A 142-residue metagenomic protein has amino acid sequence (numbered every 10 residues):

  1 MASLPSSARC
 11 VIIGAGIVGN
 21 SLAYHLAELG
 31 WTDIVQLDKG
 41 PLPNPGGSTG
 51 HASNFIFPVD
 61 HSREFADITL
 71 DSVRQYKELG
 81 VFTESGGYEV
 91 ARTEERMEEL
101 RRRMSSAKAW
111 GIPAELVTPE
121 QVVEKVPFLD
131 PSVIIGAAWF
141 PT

Functional and structural regions predicted by a protein language model:
A2-V18, V35: Beta1/beta-strand and adjacent pyrophosphate-binding region of the FAD-binding site in flavoprotein oxidoreductases
L26-A27, A107: Hydrophobic alpha-helical packing residues
A27-T49: Glycine-rich FAD pyrophosphate-binding loop
G46-S53, L129-D130: Short, flexible, mixed-charge acidic loops at enzyme active sites
A52-V126: Dinucleotide-binding Rossmann-like beta1-alpha1 core, especially the glycine-rich loop that anchors the ADP
F140-T142: Glycine-rich "substrate-gating" loop/helix at the edge of Rossmann-like oxidoreductase active sites
